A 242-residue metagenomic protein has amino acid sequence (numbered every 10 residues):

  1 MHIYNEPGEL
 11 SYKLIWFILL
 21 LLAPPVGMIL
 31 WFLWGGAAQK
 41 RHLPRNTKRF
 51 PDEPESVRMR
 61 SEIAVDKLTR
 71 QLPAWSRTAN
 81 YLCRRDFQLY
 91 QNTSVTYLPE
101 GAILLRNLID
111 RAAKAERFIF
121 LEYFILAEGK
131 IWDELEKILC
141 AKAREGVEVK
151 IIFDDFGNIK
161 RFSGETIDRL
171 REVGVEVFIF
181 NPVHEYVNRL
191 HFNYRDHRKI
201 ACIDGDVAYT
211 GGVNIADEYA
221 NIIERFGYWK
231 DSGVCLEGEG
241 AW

Functional and structural regions predicted by a protein language model:
M1-W242: N-terminal localization/anchoring segments of enzymes in phospholipid and broader phosphate metabolism
